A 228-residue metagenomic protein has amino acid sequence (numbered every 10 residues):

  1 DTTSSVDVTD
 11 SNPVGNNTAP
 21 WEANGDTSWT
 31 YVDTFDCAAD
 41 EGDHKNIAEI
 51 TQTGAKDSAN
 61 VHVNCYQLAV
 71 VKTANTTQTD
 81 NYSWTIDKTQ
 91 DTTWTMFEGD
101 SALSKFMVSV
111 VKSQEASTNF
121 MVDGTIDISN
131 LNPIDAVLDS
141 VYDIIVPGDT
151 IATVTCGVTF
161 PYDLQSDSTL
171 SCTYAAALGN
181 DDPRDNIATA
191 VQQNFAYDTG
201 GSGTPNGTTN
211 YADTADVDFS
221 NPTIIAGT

Functional and structural regions predicted by a protein language model:
D1, A102-D135, A176, G203 (+3 more regions): Short beta-strand elements of extracellular/lumenal beta-sandwich folds
V6-V14, V122, L131-T150: Short acidic, flexible loop segments centered on an aromatic residue
V8, N46-A48, V70-K72, K88 (+4 more regions): Extracellular/surface recognition and adhesion modules
V14-V32, D149-N180: Intrinsically disordered, low-complexity Pro/Gly/Ser/Thr-rich segments with frequent PxxP/GP/PP motifs and embedded
N17, E49-A69, N194-G227: Extracellular/luminal low-complexity Ser/Thr/Pro-rich, glycosylation-prone repeat/linker regions
D33-K45, L178-I187: Short glycine/proline/serine/threonine-rich loop/turn segments at secondary-structure transition edges
D43-K45, S83-T85, N119-T125: Short, solvent-exposed loop/turn segments enriched in Ser/Thr/Gly
Q67-T77: Boundary/junction segments of secreted and surface-exposed precursor proteins
